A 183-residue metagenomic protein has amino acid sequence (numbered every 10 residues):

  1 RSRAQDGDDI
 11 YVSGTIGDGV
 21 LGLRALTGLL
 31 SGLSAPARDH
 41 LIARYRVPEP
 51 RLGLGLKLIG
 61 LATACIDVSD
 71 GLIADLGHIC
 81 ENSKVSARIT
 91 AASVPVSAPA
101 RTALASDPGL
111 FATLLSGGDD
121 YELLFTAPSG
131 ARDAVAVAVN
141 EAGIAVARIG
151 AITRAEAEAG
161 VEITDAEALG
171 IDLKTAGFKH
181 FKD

Functional and structural regions predicted by a protein language model:
R1-L56: Short, acidic (Asp/Glu-rich) active-site segment that either coordinates a divalent metal cofactor
G60-L61, C65-D183: Glycine-/charge-enriched secondary-structure boundary and capping motifs
